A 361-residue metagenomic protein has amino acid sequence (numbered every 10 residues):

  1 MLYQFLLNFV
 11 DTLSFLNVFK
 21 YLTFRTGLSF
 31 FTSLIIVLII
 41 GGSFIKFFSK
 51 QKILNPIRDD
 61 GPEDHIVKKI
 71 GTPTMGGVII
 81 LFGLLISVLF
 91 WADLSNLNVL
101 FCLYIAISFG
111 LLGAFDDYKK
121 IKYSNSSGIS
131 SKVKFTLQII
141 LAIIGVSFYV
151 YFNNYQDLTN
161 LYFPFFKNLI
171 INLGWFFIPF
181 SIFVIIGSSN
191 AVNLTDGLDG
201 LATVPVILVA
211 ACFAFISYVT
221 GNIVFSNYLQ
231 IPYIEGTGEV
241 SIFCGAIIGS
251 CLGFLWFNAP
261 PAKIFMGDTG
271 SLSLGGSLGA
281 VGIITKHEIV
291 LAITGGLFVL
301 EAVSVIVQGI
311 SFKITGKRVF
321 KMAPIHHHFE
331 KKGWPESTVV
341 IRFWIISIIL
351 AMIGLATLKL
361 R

Functional and structural regions predicted by a protein language model:
L2-S43, L84-L111, V150-Y151, D157-L161 (+4 more regions): Alpha-helical transmembrane segments
G42-D60: Membrane-interface helix-loop junction between the first two transmembrane segments
N55-T74, N98, A214, V224-Y228: Alpha-helical transmembrane segments and immediately membrane-proximal extracytoplasmic
I57-T72, S126-K134, H326, K331: Juxtamembrane helix-capping/reentrant segments at transmembrane boundaries
K69-L81, V133-L141, E336-I346: Select subsegments of transmembrane alpha-helices in polytopic membrane proteins, especially boundary-proximal
S95-L103, K122-L137: Membrane-interfacial loop-to-helix junctions in multi-pass inner-membrane proteins
F109-F115, I139-Y151: Mid-bilayer segments of alpha-helical transmembrane spans in multi-pass integral membrane proteins that mediate
K120-S130, F163-I171: Membrane interface segments of multi-pass transport proteins and intramembrane proteases
